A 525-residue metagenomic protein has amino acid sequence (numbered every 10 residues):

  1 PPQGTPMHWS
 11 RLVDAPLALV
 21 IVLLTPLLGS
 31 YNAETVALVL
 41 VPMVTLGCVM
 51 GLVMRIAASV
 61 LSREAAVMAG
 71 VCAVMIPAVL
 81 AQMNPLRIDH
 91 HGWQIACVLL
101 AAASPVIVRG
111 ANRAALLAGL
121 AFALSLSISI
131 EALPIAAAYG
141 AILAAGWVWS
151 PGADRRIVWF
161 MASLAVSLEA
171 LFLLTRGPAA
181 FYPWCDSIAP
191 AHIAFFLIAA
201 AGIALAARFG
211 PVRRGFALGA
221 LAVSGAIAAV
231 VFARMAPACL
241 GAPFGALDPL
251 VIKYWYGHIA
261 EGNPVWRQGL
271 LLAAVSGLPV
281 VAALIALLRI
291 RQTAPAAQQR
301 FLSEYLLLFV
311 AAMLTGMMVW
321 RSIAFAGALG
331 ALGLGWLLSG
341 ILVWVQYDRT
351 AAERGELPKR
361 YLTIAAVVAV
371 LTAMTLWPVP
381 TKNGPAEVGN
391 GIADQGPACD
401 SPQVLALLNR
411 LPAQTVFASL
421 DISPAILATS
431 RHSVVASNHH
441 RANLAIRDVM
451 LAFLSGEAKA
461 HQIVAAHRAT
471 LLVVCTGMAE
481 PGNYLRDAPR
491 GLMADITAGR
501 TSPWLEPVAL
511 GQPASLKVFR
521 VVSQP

Functional and structural regions predicted by a protein language model:
P1-P16, D394-D400: Extracytoplasmic catalytic/substrate-binding loops of multi-pass membrane glycan-assembly enzymes
M7-A15, P26-L52, N84-H90: Loop-to-helix entry region of an early transmembrane alpha helix in multi-pass inner-membrane enzymes
V41-S59, A65-V148, F160-G177, F309-A312: Membrane-embedded helix bundles of polyisoprenyl
V60, I107-L117, G146-I157, I203-R213 (+2 more regions): Membrane-interface junctions at the ends of membrane-embedded or membrane-associated helices
I135-A217, G340-W344: Perimembrane helix-loop-helix junctions
A189-A207, G219-R291, F301-L306: Alpha-helical transmembrane segments at the extracellular/periplasmic loop-to-helix junctions of multi-pass membrane
V275-V281, M318-E356: Hydrophobic/aromatic-rich transmembrane helices and adjacent perimembrane loops
E353-I364, T372-P525: Extracytoplasmic
